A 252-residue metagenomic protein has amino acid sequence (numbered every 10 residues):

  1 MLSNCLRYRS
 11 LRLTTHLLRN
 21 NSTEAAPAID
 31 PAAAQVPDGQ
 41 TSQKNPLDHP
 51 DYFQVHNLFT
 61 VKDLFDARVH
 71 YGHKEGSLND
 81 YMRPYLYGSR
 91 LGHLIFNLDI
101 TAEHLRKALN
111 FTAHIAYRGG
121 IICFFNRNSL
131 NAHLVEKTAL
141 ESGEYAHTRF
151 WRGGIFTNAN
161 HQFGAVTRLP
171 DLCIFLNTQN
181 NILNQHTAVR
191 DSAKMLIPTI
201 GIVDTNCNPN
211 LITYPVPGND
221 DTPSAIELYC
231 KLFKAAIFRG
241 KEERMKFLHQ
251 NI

Functional and structural regions predicted by a protein language model:
M1-Q40: N-terminal mitochondrial targeting presequence
I29-N219, P223-H249: Ribosome large-subunit tunnel/peptidyl-transferase-proximal elements
